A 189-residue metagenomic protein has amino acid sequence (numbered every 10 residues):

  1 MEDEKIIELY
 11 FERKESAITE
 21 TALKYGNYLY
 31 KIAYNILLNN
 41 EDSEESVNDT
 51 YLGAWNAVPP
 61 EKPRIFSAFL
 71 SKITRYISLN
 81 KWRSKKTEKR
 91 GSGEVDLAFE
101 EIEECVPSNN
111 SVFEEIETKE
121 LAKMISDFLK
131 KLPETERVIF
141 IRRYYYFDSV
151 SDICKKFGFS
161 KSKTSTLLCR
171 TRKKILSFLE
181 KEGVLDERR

Functional and structural regions predicted by a protein language model:
D3, G26, S71, T118 (+4 more regions): Short, leucine-enriched amphipathic alpha-helices that occur as contiguous helical runs
F11-E12, N48-F66, K85-K86: Sigma70-family region 2
F11-E20, Y30-D49, K161, V184-E187: Short, charged helix-capping/linker segments at alpha-helix termini
E12-E15, P107-I141, D148, K155 (+1 more regions): Amphipathic alpha-helical segment used for protein-protein interaction
T21, Y25, L29, T50 (+3 more regions): Residue-level preference for hydrophobic side chains embedded in well-ordered alpha helices
K24-G26, I36, I141-D148: Short helix-capping/turn signature of helix-turn-helix
I65, L79, I125-S126, E136 (+2 more regions): DNA-recognition helix of helix-turn-helix
R75-E94: Arg/Lys-rich amphipathic alpha helix in sigma70-family domain 2
